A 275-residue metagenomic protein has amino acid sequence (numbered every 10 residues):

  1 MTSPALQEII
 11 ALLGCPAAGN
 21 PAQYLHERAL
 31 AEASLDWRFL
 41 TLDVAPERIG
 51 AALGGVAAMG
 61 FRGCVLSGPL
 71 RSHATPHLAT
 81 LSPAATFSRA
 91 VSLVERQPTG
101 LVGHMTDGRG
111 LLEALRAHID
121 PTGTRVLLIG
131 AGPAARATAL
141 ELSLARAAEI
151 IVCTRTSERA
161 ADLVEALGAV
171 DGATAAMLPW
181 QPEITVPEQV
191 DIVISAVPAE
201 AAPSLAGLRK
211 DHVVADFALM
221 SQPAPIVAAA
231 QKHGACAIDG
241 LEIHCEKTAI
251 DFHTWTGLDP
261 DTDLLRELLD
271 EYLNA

Functional and structural regions predicted by a protein language model:
T2-H118, V227-A229: Phosphate/diphosphate ligand-binding glycine-rich loop within oxidoreductases
S3-P4, P121-T122, L144-R146, L205-H212: Short, conserved loop/helix-junction motifs that constitute active-site signature segments in enzyme catalytic cores
G14, M105-G108, L115, I119 (+2 more regions): Glycine-rich adenosine-cofactor-binding loop
A17-A18, S157-E158, S221: Helix N-cap at the beta1-alpha1 junction of Rossmann-like dinucleotide-binding domains, i.e., the first residues
L144-E149, H233-A235: Conserved S-adenosyl-L-methionine
A147-V170: NAD(P)-binding Rossmann-fold cofactor-contacting core
A173-I238, H244: Rossmann-like adenosine-cofactor binding region
A218-A275: Adenosine-phosphate binding glycine-rich loop
